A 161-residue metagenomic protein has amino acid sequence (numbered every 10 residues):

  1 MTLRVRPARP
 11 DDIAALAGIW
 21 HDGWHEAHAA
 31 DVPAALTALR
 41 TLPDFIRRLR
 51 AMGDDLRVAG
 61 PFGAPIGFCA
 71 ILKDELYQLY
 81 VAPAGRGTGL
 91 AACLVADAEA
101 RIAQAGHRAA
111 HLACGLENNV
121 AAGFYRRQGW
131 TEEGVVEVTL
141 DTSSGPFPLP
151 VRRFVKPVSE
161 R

Functional and structural regions predicted by a protein language model:
M1-D11, R152, K156-R161: Conserved N-terminal entry element of GNAT/NAT acetyltransferase domains
G18-R47: Conserved GNAT-fold acetyl-CoA-binding loop/helix
D44-V58, E75: A short helix-loop-beta-strand connector motif used in the catalytic cores of GNAT acetyltransferases and, in some
V58, G63-E75, Y80: Conserved beta-strand in the GNAT
L72-A84, A92, A113: Conserved acetyl-CoA binding element of GNAT-fold acetyltransferases
G87-A100, G123, R127: Conserved acetyl-CoA-binding loop-helix of GNAT-fold acetyltransferases
I102-C114: Conserved GNAT acetyl-CoA-binding A-motif
L112-A122, V138-S144: Conserved beta-strand-loop-alpha-helix junction that forms the acyl-donor binding cleft
